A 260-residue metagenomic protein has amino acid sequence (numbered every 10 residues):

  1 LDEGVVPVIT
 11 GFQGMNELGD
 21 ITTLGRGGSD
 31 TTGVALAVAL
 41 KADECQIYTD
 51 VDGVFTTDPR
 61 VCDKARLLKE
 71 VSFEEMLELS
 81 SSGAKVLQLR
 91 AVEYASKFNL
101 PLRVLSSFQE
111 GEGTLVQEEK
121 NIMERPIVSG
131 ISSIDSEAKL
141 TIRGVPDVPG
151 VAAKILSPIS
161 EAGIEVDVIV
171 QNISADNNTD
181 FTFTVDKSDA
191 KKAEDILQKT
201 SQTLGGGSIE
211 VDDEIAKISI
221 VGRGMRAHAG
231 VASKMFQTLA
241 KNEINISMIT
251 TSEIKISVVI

Functional and structural regions predicted by a protein language model:
L1-I260: C-terminal catalytic "cap/lid" subdomain
